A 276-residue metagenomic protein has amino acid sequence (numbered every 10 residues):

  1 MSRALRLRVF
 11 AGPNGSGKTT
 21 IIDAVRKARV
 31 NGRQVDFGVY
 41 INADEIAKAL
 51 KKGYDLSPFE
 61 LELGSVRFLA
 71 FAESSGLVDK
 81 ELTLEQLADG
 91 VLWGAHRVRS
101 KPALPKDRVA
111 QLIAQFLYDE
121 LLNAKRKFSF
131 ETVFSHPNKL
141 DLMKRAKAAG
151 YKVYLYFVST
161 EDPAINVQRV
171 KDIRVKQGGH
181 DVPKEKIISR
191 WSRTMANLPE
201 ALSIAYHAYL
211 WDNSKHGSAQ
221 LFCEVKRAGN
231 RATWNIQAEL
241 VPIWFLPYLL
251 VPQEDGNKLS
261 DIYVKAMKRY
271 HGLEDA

Functional and structural regions predicted by a protein language model:
L7-V9: Short hydrophobic/aromatic beta-strand immediately N-terminal to the Walker A/P-loop
P13-N14: The conserved Walker
T19: Walker A/P-loop
R26-N123: Conserved substrate/cofactor phosphate-moiety recognition/catalytic segment in nucleotide-dependent phosphotransferases
A148-N197: A glycine- and Lys/Arg-enriched "phosphate-lid" helix/loop adjacent to the NTP-binding pocket of small-molecule kinases
D181-V225: Small-molecule kinase domains that catalyze NTP-dependent phosphoryl transfer to phosphate-bearing small molecules
L210, K215-A276: C-terminal accessory extensions appended to soluble enzyme cores
